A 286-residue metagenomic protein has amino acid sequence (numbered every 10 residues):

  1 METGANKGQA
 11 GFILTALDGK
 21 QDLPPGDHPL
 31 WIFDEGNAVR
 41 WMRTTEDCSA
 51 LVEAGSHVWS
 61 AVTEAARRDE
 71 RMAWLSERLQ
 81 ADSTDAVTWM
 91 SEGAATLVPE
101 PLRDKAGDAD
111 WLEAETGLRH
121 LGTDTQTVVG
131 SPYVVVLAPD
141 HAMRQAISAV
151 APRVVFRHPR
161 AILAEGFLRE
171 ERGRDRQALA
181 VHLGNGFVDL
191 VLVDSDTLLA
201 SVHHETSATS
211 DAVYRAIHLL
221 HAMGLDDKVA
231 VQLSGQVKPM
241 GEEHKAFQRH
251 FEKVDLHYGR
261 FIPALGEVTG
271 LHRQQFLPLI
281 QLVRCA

Functional and structural regions predicted by a protein language model:
M1-A286: Hydrophobic/aromatic-enriched cytosolic interaction surfaces used to assemble or bind macromolecules
